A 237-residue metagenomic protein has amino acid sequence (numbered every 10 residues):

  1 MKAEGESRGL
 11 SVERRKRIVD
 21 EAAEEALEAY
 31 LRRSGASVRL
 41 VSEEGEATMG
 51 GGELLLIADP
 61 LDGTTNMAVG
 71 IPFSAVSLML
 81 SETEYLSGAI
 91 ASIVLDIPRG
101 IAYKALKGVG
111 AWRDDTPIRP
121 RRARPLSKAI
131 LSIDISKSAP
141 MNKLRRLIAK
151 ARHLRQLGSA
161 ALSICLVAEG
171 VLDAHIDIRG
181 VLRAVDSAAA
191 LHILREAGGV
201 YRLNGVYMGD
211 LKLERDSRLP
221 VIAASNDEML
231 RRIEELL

Functional and structural regions predicted by a protein language model:
M1-L61, E234: N-terminal subdomain of lithium-sensitive/metallo-dependent phosphomonoesterases centered on the IMPase/IPPase/PAP
G9, R33, P120-L237: An extended, acidic
R39-E43, A58, M67, R155-G158 (+1 more regions): General beta-strand structural signal in soluble alpha/beta enzymes
G51-G108, S127: DPxDG-like acidic metal-binding loop motif
S81-E84, P98, K107-G110, S136 (+2 more regions): Short loop segments at secondary-structure junctions
